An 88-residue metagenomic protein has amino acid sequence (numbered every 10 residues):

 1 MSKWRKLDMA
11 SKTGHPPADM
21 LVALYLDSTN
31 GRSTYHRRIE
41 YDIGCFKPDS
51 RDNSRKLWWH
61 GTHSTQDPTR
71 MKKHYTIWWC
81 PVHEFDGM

Functional and structural regions predicted by a protein language model:
M1-M20: Surface-exposed ligand/attachment interfaces on beta-rich extracellular proteins
H15, H36, Y41, S64-D67 (+1 more regions): Serine/threonine-rich, low-complexity intrinsically disordered segments
H15-S28, Y41: Short hydrophobic/aromatic-rich beta-strand motifs
D27-T29, F85-D86: Acidic glycine-/aspartate-rich tracts in secreted/extracellular proteins
S33-R51, L57: Short, surface-exposed loop motifs enriched in S/T, G, D/E and P with embedded aromatic residues
S54-M88: Short, compact, well-ordered microdomains
